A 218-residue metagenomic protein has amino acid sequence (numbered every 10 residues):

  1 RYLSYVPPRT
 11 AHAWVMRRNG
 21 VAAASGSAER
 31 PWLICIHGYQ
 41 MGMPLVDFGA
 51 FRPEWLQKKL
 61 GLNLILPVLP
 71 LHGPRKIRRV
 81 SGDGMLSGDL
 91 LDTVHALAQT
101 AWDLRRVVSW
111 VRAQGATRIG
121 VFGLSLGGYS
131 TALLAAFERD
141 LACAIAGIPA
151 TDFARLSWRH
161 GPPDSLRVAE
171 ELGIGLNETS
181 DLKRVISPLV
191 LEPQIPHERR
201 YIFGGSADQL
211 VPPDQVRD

Functional and structural regions predicted by a protein language model:
L3-R79: Short, surface-exposed "cap/lid" segments of acyl-processing enzymes
R17-G26, W55-N63, R105-G120, E138-A142: Secondary-structure boundary elements
C35, V121, A146, Y201-I202: Structural beta-sheet core signal
H37, G123-S125, G205: Conserved alpha/beta-hydrolase "nucleophile elbow" surrounding the catalytic nucleophile
G73-G84, A154-L156: Short acidic/His/Gly/Ser-rich catalytic and metal-binding motifs that mark active-site loops of diverse hydrolases
R78-Q114: Alpha/beta-hydrolase active-site loop
V107-G161: Primarily recognizes the serine-hydrolase "nucleophile elbow" in alpha/beta-hydrolase and SGNH/GDSL folds
L156-Q215: The feature captures the conserved acid-bearing segment of alpha/beta-hydrolase catalytic domains
